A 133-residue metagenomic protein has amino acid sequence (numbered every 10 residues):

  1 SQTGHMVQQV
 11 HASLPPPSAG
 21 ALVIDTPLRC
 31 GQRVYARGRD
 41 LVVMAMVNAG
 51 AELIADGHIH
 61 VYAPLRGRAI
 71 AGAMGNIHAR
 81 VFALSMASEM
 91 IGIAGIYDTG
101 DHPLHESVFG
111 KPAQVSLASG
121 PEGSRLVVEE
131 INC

Functional and structural regions predicted by a protein language model:
S1-G50, I54, R66-C133: Charge-rich, low-hydrophobicity low-complexity segments
